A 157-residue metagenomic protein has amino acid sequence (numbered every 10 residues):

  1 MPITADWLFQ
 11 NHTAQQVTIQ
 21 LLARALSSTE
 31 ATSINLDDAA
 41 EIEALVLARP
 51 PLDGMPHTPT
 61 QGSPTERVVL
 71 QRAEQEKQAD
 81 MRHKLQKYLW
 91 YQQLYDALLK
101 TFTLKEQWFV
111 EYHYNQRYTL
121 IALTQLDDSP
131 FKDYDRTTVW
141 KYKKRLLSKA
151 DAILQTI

Functional and structural regions predicted by a protein language model:
M1-L99, A152-I157: N-terminal interaction/assembly modules
W90, Y134-K141: Residues forming well-ordered secondary-structure scaffolds
L99-K100, K132: Helix-turn-helix-type domain boundary/helix-start signal
T101-L120: Short amphipathic alpha helix immediately N-terminal
H113-Y114, D127, K143: A general structural motif at alpha-helix termini
R117-T137: Helix-turn-helix DNA-binding module
V139-I157: DNA major-groove recognition helices of helix-turn-helix
